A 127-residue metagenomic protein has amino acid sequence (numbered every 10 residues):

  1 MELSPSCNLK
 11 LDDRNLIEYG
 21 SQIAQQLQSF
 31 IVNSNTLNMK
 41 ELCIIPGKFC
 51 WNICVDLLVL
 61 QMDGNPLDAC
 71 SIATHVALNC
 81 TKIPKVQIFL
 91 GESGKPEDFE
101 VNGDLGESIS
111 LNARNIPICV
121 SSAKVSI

Functional and structural regions predicted by a protein language model:
M1-I127: Polyanion-binding surfaces on beta-sheet-dominated domains and ring/shell assemblies
